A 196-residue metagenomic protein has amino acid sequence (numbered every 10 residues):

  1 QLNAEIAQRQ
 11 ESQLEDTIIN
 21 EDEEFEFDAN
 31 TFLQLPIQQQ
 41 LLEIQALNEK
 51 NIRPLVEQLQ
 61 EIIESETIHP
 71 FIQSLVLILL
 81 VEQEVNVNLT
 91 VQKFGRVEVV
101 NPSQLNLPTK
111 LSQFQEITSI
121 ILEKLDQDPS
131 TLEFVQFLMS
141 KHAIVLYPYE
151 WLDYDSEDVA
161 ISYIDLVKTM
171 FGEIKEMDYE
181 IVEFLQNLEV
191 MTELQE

Functional and structural regions predicted by a protein language model:
Q1-A4, T67-V76, V87-L89: Boundary/linker segments of alpha-helical solenoid repeat arrays
Q1-L41, E57: Alpha-helical protein-protein interaction scaffolds
A7-I18, Q40-K50, F71-Q83: Structural detector for internal amphipathic alpha-helices that build alpha-solenoid repeat scaffolds
E21-N30, I52-E64, V85-K93: Amphipathic alpha-helical scaffolding segments comprising HEAT/armadillo-like alpha-solenoid repeats
E24, Q39-L42, N51-Q58, I72 (+1 more regions): Structural recognition of alpha-solenoid helical scaffolds
F27-P36, E49-N51, E61-H69, V97-S103: Solenoid-like repeat scaffolds
K93-E116: Small-residue-rich helix-loop
P129-E196: Alpha-helical oligomerization segments
